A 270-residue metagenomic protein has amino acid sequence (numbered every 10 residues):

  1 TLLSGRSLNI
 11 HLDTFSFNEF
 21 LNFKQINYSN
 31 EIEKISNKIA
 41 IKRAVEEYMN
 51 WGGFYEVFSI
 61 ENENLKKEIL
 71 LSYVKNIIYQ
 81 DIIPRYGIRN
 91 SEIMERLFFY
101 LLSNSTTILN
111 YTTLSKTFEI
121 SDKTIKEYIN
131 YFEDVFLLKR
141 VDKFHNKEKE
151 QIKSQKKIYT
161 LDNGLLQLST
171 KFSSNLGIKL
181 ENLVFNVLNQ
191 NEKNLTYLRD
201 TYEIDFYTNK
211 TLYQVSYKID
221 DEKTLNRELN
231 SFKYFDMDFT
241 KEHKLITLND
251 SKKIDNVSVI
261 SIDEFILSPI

Functional and structural regions predicted by a protein language model:
T1-S103, T107: Interdomain motor-coupling "hinge/lid" segment immediately C-terminal to the ATP-binding subdomain of NTP-driven enzymes
S7-H11, L212, H243-L245, V259: Conserved beta-strand scaffold positions in the cores of enzyme catalytic domains, especially in NTP/NDP-utilizing
F15-N18, L165, D250-S251: Conserved nucleotide-binding/hydrolysis micro-motifs of P-loop NTPases
S59-L212: Accessory nucleic acid-recognition modules appended to NTPase machines
R199, D238-N256: Nucleic-acid nuclease catalytic cores
N209-D221, E228: Active-site ExK catalytic segment of metal-dependent nucleases
L225-D238: Short, charged, amphipathic alpha-helix that recurs within catalytic cores of restriction-modification and other
D250-I270: Domain-level recognition of nuclease-like catalytic cores that cleave nucleotide substrates
